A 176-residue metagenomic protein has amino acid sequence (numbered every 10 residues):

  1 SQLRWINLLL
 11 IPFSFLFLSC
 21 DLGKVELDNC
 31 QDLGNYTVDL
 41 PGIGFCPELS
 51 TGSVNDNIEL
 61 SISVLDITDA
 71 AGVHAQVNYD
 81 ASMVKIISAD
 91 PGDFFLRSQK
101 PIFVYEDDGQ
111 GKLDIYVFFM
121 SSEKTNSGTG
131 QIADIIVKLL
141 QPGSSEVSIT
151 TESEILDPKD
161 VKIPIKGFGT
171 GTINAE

Functional and structural regions predicted by a protein language model:
S1-L3: N-terminal secretory signal peptides that target proteins for export/translocation
N7-F17: Bacterial N-terminal signal peptides
C20-E176: Acidic, low-complexity intrinsically disordered segments
